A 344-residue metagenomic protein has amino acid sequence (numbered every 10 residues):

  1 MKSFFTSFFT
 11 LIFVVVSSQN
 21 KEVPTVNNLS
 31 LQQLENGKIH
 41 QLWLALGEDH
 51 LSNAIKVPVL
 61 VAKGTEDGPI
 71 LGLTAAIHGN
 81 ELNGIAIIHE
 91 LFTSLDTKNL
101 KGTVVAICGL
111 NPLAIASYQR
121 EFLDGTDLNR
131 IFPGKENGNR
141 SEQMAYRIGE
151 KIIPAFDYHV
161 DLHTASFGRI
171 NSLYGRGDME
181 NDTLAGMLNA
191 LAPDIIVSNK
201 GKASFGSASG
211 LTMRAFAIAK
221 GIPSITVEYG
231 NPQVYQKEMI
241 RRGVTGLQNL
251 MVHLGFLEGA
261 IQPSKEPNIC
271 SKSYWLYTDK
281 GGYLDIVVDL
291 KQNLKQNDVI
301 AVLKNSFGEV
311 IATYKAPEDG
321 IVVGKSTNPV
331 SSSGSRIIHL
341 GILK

Functional and structural regions predicted by a protein language model:
M1-T10: Sec-dependent signal peptide recognition, specifically the positively charged N-region followed immediately by
F5, S18-K344: Structured catalytic-domain cores with a bias toward divalent-metal coordination
T10-S18: Hydrophobic h-region of N-terminal signal peptides that target proteins for export in Gram-negative bacteria
